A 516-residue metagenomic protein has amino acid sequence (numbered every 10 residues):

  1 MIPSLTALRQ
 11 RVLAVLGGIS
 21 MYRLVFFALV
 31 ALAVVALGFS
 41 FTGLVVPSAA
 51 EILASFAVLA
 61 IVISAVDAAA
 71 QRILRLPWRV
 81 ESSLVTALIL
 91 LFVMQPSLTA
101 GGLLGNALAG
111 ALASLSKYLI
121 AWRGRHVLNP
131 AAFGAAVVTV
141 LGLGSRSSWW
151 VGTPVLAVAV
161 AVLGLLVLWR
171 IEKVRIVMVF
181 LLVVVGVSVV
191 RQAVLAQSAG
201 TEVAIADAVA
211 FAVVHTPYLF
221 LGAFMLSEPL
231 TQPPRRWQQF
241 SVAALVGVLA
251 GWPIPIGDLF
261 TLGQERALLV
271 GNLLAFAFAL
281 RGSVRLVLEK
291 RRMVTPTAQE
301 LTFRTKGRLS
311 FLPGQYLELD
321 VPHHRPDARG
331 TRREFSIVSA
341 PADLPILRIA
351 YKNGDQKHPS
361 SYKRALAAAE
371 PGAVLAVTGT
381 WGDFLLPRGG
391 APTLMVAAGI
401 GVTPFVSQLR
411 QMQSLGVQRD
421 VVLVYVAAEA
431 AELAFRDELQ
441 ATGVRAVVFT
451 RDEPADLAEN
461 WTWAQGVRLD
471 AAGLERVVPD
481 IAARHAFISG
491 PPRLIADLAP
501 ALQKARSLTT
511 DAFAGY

Functional and structural regions predicted by a protein language model:
M1-Q71: N-terminal signal-anchor module of multipass membrane proteins
Q10-A14, I63-L76, L112-R125, V162-K173 (+1 more regions): C-terminal ends of transmembrane helices
V45-I61, V93-L108, L143-V158, I205-Y218: Structural signature of hydrophobic alpha-helical transmembrane segments
L76-G152: Membrane-interface helix-loop-helix junctions at boundaries between adjacent transmembrane segments
V140-A193: Internal active-site segments that recognize and position negatively charged phosphoryl groups and nucleotide moieties
W150-A157, I176-V179, V209-H215, G257-G271: Loop-to-transmembrane alpha-helix initiation sites
S283-V374, P392, A427-E429, F449-L457: Ferredoxin-reductase
H358-Y516: FNR/FR-type flavoprotein reductase catalytic core
